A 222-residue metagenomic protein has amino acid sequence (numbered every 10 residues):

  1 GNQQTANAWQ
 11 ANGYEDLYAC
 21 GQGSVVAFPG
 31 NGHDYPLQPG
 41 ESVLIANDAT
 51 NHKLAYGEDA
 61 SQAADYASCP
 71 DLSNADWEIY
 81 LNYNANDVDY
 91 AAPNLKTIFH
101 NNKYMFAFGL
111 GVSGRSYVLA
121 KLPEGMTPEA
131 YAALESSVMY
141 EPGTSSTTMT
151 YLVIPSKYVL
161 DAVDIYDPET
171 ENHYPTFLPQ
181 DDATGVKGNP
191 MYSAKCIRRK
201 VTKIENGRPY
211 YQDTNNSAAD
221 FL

Functional and structural regions predicted by a protein language model:
Q3-Y211, S217: Solvent-exposed beta-edge/loop recognition patches
A218-L222: Short, tryptophan-glycine- and acidic/Ser/Thr-enriched carbohydrate-recognition patches
